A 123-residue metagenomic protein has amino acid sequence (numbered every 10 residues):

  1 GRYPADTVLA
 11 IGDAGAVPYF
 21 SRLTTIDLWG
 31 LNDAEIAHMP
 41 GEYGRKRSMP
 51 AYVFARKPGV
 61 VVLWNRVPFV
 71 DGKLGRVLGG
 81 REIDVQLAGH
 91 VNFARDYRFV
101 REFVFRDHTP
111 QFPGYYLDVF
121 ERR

Functional and structural regions predicted by a protein language model:
G1-F20, T24-V67, E82, V91-R123: Membrane-embedded, lumen/periplasm-facing catalytic core of multi-pass transferases that use lipid-linked donors
P68-L74: Short, charged/polar "capping" segments at the starts of alpha-helices and the immediately preceding loops
G79-G80, A88: Soluble C-terminal extramembrane regulatory/interaction domains of multi-pass membrane proteins
